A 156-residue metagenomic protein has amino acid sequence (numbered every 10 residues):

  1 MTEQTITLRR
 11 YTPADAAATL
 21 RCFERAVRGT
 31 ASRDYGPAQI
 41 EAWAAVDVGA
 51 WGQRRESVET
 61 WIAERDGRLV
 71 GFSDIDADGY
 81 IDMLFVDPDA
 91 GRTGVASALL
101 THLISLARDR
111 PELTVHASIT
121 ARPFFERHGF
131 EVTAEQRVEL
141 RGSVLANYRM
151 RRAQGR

Functional and structural regions predicted by a protein language model:
M1-A17, R156: Conserved N-terminal entry element of GNAT/NAT acetyltransferase domains
R10-A16, R21-G91, L100-H102, L106 (+2 more regions): Acetyl-CoA-dependent GNAT
I81, E112-A117: Conserved hydrophobic beta-strand within the GNAT/NAT acetyltransferase core sheet that lines the active-site cleft
G94: Conserved G/P- and acidic residue-centered "switch" motifs that form tight phosphate/ATP-binding loops in soluble
D109: Hydrophobic alpha-helical positions that pack around
H116-R122, A134-R156: C-terminal "cap" of GNAT-fold acetyltransferases
F125, F130: Conserved active-site tyrosine of GNAT-family acetyltransferases
